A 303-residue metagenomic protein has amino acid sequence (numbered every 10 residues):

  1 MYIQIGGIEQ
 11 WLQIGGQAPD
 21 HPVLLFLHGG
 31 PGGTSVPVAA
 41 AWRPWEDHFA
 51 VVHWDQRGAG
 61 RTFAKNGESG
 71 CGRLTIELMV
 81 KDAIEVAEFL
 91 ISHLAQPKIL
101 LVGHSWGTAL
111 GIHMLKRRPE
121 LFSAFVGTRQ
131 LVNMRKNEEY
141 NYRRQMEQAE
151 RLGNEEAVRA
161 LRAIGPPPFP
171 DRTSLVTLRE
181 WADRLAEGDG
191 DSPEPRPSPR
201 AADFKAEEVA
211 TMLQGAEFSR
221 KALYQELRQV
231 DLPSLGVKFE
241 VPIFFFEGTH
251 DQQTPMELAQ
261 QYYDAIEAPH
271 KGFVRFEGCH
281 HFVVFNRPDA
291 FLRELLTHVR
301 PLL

Functional and structural regions predicted by a protein language model:
P31-R43: The serine-hydrolase catalytic nucleophile loop
S35-V36, G58-L74: Glycine-rich "HGGG/HGxG" loop immediately N-terminal to the catalytic nucleophile of the alpha/beta-hydrolase
E46-A64: Conserved alpha/beta-hydrolase
L78-K98: Conserved acidic catalytic loop of the alpha/beta-hydrolase fold
Q96-E139: Conserved hydrolase catalytic core segment
Y140, M146-S234, K238-V241: Alpha/beta-hydrolase
F239, F245-E247, D251: Short beta-strand/loop motif that positions the catalytic acidic residue of the alpha/beta-hydrolase fold
C279-L292: Catalytic histidine-centered segment of alpha/beta-hydrolase-like enzymes
